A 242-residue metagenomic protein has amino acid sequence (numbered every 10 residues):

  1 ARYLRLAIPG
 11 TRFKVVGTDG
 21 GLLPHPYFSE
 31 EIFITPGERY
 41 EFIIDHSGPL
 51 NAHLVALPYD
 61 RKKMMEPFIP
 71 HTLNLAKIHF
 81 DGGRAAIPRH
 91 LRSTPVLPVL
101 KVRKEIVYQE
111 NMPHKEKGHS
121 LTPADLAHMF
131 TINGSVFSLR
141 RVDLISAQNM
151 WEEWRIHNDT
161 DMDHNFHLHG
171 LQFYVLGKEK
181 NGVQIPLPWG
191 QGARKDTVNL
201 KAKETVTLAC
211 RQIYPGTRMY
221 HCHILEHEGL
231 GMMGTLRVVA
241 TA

Functional and structural regions predicted by a protein language model:
A1-V99: Histidine- and aromatic-rich segments of cupredoxin/plastocyanin-like copper-binding domains
R2, E38-Y40, V102, M150 (+2 more regions): Residues at beta-strand starts and edge strands
I8, F68-H71, L97-V102, D125 (+3 more regions): A generic structural signal for short, non-catalytic loop/turn and secondary-structure boundary residues
V15-Y27, V107-A242: Active-site pocket scaffolds in enzymes
Y40-E41, H46-K63, P98-M112, E204-Y220 (+1 more regions): A broadly tuned preference for mixed-charge, low-complexity surface segments
K77-A127: Extracellular/periplasmic ectodomains of large secreted or surface enzymes and adhesion receptors
